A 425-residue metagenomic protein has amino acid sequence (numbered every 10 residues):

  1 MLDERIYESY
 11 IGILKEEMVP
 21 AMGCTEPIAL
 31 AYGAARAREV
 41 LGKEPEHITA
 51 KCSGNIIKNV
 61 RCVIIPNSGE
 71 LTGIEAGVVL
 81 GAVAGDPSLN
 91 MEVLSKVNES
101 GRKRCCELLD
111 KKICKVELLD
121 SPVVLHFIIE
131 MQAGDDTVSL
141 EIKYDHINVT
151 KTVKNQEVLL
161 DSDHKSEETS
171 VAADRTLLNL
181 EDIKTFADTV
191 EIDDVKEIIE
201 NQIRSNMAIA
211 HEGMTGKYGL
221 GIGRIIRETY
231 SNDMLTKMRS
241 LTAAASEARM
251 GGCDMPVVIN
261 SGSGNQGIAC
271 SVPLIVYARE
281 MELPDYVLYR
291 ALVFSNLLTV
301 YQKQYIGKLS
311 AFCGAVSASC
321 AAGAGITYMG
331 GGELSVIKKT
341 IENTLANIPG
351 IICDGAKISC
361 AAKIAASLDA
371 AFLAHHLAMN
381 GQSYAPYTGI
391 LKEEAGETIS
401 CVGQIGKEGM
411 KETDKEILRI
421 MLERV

Functional and structural regions predicted by a protein language model:
M1-I11, E44-K58, D233-G252, D285-Q302 (+1 more regions): Acidic-glycine-rich active-site phosphate/pyrophosphate-binding loop
L2, A21-T25, N55-N59, V63-P66 (+5 more regions): A structural signal for small-residue-enriched, beta-sheet-centric alpha/beta enzyme cores and oligomeric scaffold folds
L2, E44-I48, L89-L94, K115-E117 (+8 more regions): Flexible, glycine/charged-enriched surface loops at secondary-structure junctions
Y10-P20, I56-I65, R249-I259, T299-L309 (+1 more regions): Glycine/charged-rich beta-loop-alpha catalytic/anionic-binding loops adjacent to active sites
P20-R36, M255-V272, C313-A318: Conserved phosphate/anionic-ligand binding catalytic regions in large, soluble enzymes, centered on
I28-F127, M131: Early transmembrane hairpin of solute transport permeases
A37-V40, P66, Y277-R290, V300-A366 (+1 more regions): Hydrophobic alpha-helical bundle architecture
L109-G252, I417-V425: Signature of multi-pass transmembrane helix bundles
